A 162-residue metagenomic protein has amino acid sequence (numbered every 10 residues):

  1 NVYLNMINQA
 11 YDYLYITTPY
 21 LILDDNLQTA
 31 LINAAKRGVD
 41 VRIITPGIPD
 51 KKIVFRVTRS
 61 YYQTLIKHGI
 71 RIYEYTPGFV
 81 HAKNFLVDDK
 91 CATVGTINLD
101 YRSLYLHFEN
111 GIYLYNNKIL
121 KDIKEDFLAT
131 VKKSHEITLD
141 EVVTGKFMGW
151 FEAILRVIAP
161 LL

Functional and structural regions predicted by a protein language model:
N1-Y11: Pre-Walker A segment
A10-Y15, Y20-L162: PLD/PLD-like phosphodiesterase catalytic module centered on the HKD motif
